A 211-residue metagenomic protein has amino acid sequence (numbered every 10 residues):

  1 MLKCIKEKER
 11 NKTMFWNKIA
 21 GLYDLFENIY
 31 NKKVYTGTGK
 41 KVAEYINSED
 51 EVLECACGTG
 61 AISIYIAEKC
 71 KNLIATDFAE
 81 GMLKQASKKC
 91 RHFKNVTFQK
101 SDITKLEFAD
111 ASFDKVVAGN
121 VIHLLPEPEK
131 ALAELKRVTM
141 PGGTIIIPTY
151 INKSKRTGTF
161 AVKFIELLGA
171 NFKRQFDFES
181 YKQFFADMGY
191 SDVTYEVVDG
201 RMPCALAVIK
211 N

Functional and structural regions predicted by a protein language model:
L2-N47, A61, Q85, K89 (+4 more regions): Conserved class I S-adenosyl-L-methionine
L53-K105: Class I SAM-dependent methyltransferase SAM/SAH-binding core
T104-V116: A short acidic, Gly/Pro-enriched loop at the edge of an enzyme's catalytic core that lines a small-molecule cofactor
K115-E127: A short SAM/SAH-binding and catalytic strip from SAM-dependent methyltransferases
E129-P141: A short glycine-rich, Lys/Arg-flanked "PGG" loop and its adjoining helix->strand segment in the class I
I147-T149: Acidic carboxylate diad motif detector
K173-M188: Short alpha-helix
M188-N211: Core SAM-dependent methyltransferase catalytic element
